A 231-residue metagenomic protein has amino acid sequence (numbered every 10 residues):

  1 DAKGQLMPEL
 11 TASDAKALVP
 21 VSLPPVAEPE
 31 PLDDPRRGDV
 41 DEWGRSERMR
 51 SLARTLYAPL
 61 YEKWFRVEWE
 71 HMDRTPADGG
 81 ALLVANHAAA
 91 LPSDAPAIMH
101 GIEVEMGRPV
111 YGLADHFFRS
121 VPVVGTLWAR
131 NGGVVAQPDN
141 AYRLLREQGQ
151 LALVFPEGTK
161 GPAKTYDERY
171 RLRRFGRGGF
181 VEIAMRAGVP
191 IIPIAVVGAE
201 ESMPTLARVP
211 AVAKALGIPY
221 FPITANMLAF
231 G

Functional and structural regions predicted by a protein language model:
G4-G101, E105-D139, V209, M227 (+1 more regions): Membrane-anchoring hydrophobic helices of lipid-metabolizing enzymes
G79-A85, G149-P156, V189: Generic beta-sheet signal
A88-A89, G158-K160: Short glycine-rich anion-binding loops that position phosphate/pyrophosphate groups of nucleotides and phosphorylated
L113-D115, F155, I194: Generic beta-sheet signal
G125, K164-E168: Short acidic, glycine/proline-rich loop/turn micro-motifs
L127, R143-L144, E182-R186: Hydrophobic/aromatic ligand-binding patch that stacks against planar heteroaromatic rings of cofactors or nucleotides
E168-G231: A cross-family acyltransferase "interaction/gating" segment
